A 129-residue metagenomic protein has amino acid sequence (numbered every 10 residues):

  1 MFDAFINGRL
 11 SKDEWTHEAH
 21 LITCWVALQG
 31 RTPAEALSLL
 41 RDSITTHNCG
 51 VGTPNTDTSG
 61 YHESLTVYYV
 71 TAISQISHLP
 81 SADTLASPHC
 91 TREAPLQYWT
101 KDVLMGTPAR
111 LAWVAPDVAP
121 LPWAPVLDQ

Functional and structural regions predicted by a protein language model:
M1-N7: Intrinsically disordered, low-complexity serine/threonine- and proline-rich regulatory segments
N7-A82: Conserved, aromatic- and glycine-enriched, well-ordered alpha/beta core segments that occur as contiguous structural
G60-Q129: A charged, amphipathic interaction segment
